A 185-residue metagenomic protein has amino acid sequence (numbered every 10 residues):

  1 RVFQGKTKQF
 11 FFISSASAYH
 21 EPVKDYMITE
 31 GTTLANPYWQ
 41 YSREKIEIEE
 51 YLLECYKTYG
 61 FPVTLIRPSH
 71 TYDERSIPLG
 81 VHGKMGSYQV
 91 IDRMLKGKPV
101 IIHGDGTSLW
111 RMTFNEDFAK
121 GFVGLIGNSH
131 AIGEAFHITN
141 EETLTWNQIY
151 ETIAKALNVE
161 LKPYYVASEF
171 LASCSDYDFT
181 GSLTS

Functional and structural regions predicted by a protein language model:
V2-I46, E50-Y59, V63-T64: Conserved Rossmann-fold NAD(P)-dependent oxidoreductase catalytic core, especially the SDR/UDP-sugar
A16, T71, E141: Active-site pre-Tyr helix/loop in NAD(P)-dependent dehydrogenases
P22-Y26, S76-V81, I149, S175-F179: Short aromatic-enriched loop/helix-cap "lid" or pocket-rim segments at secondary-structure transitions that line
Y26-E50, H70, G80-Y88, R111-M112 (+2 more regions): Short-chain dehydrogenase/reductase
T58-L109, I153: NAD(P)-dependent short-chain dehydrogenase/reductase
L65, G106-A119, A135, T143-N147: Conserved loop-to-helix N-cap of the C-terminal "lid" that shapes the substrate pocket in Rossmann-like
K96, G124-T184: Mid/C-terminal beta-alpha module of Rossmann-like enzyme folds, strongest in SDR-family dehydrogenases/epimerases
